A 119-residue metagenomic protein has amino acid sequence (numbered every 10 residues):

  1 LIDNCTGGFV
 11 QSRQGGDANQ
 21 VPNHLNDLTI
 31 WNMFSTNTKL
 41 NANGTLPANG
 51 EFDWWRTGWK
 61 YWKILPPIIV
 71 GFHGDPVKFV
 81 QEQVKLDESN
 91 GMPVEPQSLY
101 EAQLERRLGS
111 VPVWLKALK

Functional and structural regions predicted by a protein language model:
L1-K119: Extracellular parallel beta-helix/beta-solenoid repeat domains
